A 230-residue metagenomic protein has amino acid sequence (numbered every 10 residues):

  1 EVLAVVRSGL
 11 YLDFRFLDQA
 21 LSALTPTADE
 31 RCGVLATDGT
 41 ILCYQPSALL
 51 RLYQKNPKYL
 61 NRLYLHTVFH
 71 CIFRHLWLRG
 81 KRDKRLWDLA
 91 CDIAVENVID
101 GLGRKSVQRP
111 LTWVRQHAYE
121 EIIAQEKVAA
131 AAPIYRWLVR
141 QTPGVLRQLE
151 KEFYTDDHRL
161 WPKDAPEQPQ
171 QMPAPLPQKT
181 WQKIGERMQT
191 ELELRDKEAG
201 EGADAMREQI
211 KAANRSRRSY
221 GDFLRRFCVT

Functional and structural regions predicted by a protein language model:
E1-K105: Basic/hydrophobic alpha-helical interface regions
V98-T230: Negatively charged
